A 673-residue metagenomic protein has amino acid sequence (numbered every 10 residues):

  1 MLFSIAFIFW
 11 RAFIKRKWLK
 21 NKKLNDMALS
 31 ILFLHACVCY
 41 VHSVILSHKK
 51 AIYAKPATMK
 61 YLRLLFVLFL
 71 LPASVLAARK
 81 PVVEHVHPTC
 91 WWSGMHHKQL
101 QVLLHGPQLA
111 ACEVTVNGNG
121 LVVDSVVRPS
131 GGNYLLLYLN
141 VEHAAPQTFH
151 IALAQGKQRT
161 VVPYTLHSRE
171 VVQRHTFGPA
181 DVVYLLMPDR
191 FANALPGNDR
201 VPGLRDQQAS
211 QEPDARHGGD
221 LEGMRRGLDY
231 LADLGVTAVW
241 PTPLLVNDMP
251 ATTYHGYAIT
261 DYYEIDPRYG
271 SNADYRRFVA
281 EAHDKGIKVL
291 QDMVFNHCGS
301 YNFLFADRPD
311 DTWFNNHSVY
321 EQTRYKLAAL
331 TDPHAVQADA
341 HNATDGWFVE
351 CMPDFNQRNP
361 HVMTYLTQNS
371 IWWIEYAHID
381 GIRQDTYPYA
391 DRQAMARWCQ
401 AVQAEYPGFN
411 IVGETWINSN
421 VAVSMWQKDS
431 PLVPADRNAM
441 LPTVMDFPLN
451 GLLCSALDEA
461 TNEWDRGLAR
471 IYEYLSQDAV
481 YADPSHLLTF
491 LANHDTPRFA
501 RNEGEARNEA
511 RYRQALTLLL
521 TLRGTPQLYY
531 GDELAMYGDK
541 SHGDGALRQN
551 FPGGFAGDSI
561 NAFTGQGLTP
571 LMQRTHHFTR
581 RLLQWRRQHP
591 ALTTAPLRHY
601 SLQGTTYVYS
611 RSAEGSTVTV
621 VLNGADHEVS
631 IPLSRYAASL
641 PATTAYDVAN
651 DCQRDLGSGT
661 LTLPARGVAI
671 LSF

Functional and structural regions predicted by a protein language model:
A78-A110, L166-S168: Beta-strand/beta-sandwich contexts
M95-G156: Immunoglobulin-like IPT/TIG beta-sandwich domains and homologous Ig-like subdomains
R159-H167: Edge beta-strands of extracellular beta-sandwich domains
L166-L185, R190, A194: Low-complexity, Pro/Ser/Thr- and charge-rich linker/hinge segments at domain boundaries
F191-I371, Y376, M395-E405, T415 (+4 more regions): Substrate-binding/active-site clefts of carbohydrate-active enzymes
A194-E212, R216, W416-I417, L452 (+4 more regions): Loop/helix patches that line or flank the sugar-binding groove of alpha-linked glycan CAZymes
V279, H297, N302, E375-V480 (+6 more regions): Active-site-proximal helices and loops of the catalytic beta/alpha 8
G657-F673: C-terminal beta-strand-rich structural cap/linker in extracellular carbohydrate-active enzymes
